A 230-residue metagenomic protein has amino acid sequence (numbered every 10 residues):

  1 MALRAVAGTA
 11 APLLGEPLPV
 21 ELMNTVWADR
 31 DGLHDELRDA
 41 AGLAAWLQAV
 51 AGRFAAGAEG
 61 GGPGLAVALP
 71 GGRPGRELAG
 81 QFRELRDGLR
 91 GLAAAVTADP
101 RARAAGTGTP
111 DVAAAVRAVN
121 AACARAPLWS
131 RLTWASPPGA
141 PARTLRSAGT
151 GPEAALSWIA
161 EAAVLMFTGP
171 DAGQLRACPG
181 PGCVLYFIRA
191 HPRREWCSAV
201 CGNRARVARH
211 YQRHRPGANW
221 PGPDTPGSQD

Functional and structural regions predicted by a protein language model:
M1-A177, L185, G217-D230: Short helix-coil boundary/hinge micro-motifs
P179, V184, S198: Cys/His/Pro-rich metal-binding microdomains
G182-F187, A205: Cys/His-rich microdomains that often coordinate metals
Y186-F187, W196, H210-Y211: Aromatic side chains
P192-G202: Cysteine-rich micro-motifs
A205-R215: Short metal-binding segments enriched for Cys and/or His
